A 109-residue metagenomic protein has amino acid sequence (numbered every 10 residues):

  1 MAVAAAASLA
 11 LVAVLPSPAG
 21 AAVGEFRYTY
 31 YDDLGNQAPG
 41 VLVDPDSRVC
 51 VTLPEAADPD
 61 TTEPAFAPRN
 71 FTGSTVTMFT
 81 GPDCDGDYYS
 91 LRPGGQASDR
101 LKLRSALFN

Functional and structural regions predicted by a protein language model:
M1-N109: Compact beta-sheet-dominated domain cores in extracellular/mature segments
